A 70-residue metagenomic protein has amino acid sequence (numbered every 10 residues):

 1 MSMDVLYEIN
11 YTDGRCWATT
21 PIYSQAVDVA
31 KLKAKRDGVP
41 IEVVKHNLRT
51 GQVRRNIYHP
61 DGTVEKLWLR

Functional and structural regions predicted by a protein language model:
M1-C16: Short aromatic-glycine-(Arg/Gly/Cys) micro-motifs in beta-strand/loop hairpins
S2, D28, T63-E65: Terminal low-complexity, poorly structured segments
D4, V27, Q52-V53: Short small/polar-residue motifs
N10-Y11, T20-K45: A short, charged, amphipathic alpha-helix used as a generic interaction element across diverse proteins
G14-T20, T50-R55: Surface-exposed loop/edge segments in extracytoplasmic proteins
K35-R70: Short, mixed-charge low-complexity intrinsically disordered segments
